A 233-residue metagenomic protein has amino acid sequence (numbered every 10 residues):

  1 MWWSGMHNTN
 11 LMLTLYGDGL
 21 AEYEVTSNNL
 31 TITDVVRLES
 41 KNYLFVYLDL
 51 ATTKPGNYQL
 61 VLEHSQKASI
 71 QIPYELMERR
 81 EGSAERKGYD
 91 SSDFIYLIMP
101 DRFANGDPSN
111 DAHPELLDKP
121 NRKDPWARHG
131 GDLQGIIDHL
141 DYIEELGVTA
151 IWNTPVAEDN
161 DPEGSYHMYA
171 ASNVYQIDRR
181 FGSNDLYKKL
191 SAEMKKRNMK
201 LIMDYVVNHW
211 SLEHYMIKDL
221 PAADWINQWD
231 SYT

Functional and structural regions predicted by a protein language model:
M1-A21, E78: Beta-strand/beta-sandwich contexts
W3, L76-L97, R102, G106: Low-complexity, Pro/Ser/Thr- and charge-rich linker/hinge segments at domain boundaries
W3, T33-L38: Short amphipathic beta-strand and strand-loop transition segments with alternating hydrophobic
L13-L15, L60, I98: A structural motif
Y16-D18, D49-A51, T154: Surface-exposed loop and edge beta-strand positions of immunoglobulin-like domains
A21-T33: Change to "...patches in solvent-exposed regions of secreted, membrane-anchored, or virion-exposed structural
E39-G88: Extended acidic/polar, glycine-enriched regions that form or flank non-catalytic beta-rich accessory modules
F103-T149, N153-T233: Substrate-binding/active-site clefts of carbohydrate-active enzymes
